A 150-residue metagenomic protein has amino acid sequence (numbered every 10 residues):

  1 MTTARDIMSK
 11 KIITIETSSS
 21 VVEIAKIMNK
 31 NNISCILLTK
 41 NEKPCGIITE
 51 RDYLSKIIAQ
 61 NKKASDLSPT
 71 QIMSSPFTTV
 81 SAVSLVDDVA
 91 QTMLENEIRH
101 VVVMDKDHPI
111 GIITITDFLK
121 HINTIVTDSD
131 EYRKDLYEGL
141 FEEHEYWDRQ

Functional and structural regions predicted by a protein language model:
M1-K11, T49-T79, L85-L94, T114-Q150: Tandem CBS (Bateman) regulatory domains
T3-I36, K40-C45: A positional/architectural concept
T14-N32, T79-E97, M104: The conserved cystathionine-beta-synthase
M28-N31, I36-D52, M93, V101-D117: A glycine-centered beta-loop-beta connector
